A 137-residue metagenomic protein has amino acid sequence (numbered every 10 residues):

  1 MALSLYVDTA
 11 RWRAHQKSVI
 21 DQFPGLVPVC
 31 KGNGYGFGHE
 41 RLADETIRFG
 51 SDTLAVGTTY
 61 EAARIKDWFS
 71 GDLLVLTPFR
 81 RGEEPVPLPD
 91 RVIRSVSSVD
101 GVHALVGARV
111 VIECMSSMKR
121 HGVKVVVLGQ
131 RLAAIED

Functional and structural regions predicted by a protein language model:
L3-Y6, R11, P24-D137: Active-site-proximal beta-alpha core segment in soluble small-molecule metabolic enzymes
W12-H15, V19: Alpha-helical packing segments of well-folded alpha/beta enzyme cores
